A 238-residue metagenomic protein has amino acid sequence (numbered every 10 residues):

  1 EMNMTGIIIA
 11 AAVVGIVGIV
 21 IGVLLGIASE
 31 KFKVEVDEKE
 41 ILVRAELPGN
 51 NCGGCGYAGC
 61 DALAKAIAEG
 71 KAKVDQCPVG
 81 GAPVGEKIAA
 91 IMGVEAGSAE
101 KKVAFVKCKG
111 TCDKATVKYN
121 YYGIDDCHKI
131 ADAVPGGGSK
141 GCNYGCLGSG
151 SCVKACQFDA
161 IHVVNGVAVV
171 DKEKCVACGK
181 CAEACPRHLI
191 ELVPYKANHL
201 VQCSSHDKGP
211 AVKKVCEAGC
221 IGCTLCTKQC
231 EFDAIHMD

Functional and structural regions predicted by a protein language model:
N3-Q229: Ferredoxin-type iron-sulfur electron-transfer modules and their immediate structural context
A234-D238: Short, intrinsically disordered, charge-balanced linker/junction segments flanking boundaries in proteins
